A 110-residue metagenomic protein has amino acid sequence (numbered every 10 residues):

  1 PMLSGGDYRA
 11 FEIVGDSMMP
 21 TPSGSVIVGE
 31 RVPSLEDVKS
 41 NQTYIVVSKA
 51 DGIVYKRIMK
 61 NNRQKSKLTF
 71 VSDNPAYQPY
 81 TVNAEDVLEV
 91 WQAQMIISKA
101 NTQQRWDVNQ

Functional and structural regions predicted by a protein language model:
P1: Sequence-specific dsDNA recognition surfaces
G5-Q110: Acidic/glycine-rich C-terminal interaction modules and beta/coil loop segments that lie outside canonical DNA-binding
